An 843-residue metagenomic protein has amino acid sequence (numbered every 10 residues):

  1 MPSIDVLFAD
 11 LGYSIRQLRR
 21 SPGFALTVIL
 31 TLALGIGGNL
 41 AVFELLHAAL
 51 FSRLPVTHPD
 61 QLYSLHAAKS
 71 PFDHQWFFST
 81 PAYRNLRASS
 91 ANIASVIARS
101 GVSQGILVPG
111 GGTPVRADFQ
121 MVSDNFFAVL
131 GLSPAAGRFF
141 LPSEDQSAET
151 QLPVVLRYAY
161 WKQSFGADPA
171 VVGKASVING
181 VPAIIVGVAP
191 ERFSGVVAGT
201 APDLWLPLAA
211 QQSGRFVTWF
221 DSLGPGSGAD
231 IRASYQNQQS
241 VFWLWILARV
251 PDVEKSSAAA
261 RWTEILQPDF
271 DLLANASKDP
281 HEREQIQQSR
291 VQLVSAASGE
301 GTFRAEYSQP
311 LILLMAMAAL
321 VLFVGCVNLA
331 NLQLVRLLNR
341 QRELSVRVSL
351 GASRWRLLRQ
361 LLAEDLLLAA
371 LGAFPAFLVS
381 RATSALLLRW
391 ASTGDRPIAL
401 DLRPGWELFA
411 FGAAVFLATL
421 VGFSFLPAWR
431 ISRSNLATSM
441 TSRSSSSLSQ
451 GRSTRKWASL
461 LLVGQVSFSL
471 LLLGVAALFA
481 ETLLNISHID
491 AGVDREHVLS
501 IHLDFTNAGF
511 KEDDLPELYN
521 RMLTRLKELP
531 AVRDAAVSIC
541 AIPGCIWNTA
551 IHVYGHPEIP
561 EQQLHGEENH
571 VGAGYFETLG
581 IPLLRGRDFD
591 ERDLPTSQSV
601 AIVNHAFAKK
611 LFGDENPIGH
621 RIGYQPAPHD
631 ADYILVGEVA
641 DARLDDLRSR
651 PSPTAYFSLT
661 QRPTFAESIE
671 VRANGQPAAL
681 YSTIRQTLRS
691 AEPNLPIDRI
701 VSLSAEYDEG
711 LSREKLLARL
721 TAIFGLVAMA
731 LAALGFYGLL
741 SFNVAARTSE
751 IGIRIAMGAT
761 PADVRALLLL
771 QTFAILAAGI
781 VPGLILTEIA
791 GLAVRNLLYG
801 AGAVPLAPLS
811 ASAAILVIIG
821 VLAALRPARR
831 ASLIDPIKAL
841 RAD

Functional and structural regions predicted by a protein language model:
M1-A25, G299-F303, L332-R359, A363 (+3 more regions): Alpha-helical transmembrane segments of integral membrane proteins
M1-F24, V56, A68-P71, T113 (+11 more regions): Membrane-helix entry/capping segments
I4-F8, Y13, N39-V172, V177-I184 (+12 more regions): Structured, solvent-exposed hinge/loop segments at the ends of secondary-structure elements
S21-A49, G325-C326, A369-A373, A458-T482 (+3 more regions): Short, strongly hydrophobic transmembrane alpha-helices
V42-L45, Q292, A330, L366-L436 (+2 more regions): Small-residue-rich transmembrane alpha-helices
V186-G195, Q212-R304, R521-A535, H605-A606 (+2 more regions): "Rare, low-scoring activations can occur in soluble or secreted enzymes where short amphipathic helices or signal
A316-L344, L357, L417-W429, A477 (+3 more regions): A hydrophobic alpha-helix feature that marks transmembrane segments and, especially, their cytosolic C-terminal ends
G325-A369, L448, G735-L776, I780 (+2 more regions): Interfacial "coupling" helices/loops that link adjacent transmembrane helices in transporter permeases
